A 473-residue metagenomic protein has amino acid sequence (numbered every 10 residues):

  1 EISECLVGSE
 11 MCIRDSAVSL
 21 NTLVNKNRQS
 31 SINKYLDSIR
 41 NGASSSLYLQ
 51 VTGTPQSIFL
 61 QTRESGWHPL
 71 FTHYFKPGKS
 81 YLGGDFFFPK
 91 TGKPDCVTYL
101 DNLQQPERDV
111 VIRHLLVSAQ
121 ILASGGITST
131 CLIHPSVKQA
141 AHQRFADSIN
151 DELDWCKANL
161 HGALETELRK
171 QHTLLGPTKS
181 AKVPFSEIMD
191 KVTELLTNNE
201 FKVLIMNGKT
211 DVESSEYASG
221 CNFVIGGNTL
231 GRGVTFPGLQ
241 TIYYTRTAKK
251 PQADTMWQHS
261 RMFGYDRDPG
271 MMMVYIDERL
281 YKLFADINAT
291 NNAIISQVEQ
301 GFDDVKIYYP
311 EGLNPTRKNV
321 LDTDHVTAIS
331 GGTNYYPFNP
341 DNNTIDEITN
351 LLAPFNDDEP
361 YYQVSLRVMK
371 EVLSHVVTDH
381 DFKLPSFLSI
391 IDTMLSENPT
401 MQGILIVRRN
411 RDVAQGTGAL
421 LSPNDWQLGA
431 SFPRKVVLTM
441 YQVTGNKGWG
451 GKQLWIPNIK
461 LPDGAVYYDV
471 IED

Functional and structural regions predicted by a protein language model:
E1-I13: Short, small-residue-biased leader/transition segments that mark boundaries at the very start of proteins
R14, T54-I58, K79-L82, V137-A140 (+3 more regions): Conserved nucleotide-binding/hydrolysis micro-motifs of P-loop NTPases
S16-L122, T130-L132, S136, T166: Conserved P-loop NTPase catalytic core
D109-T130, P135-A140, F145-A146, A293-L395: C-terminal catalytic or substrate-handling cores of phosphate/nucleotide- and metal-cofactor-dependent proteins acting
C131-A181, P269-M272, I276-R279: Extended, well-ordered alpha-helical scaffold/bundle regions in very large, multi-domain proteins
H161-G220: Core RecA-like ATPase module of SF1/SF2 helicases and allied nucleic-acid translocases
M206-K282: Conserved RecA-like P-loop NTPase helicase motor core
R246-M271, H380-D473: C-terminal accessory/interaction regions of large nucleic acid-associated machines
